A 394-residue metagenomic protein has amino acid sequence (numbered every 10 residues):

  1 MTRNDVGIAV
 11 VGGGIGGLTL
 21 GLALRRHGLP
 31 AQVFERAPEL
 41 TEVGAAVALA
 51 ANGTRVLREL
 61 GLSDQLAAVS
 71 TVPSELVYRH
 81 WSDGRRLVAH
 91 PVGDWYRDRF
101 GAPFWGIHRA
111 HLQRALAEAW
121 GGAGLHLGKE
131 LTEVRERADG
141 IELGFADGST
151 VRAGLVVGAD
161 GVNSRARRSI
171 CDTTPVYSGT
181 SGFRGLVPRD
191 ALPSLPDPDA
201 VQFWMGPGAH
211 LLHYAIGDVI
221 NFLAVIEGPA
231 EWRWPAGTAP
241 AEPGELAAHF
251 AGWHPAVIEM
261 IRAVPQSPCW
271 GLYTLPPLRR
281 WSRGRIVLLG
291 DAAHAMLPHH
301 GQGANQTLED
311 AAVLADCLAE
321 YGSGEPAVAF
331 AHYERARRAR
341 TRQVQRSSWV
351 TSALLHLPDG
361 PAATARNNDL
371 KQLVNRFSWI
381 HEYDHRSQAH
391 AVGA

Functional and structural regions predicted by a protein language model:
M1-V6, A68, E259, H300-G301 (+1 more regions): C-terminal helical "tail/cap" subdomain of flavin- and related membrane-associated enzymes
T2-I8, N52-P188, A230-A247, I380 (+1 more regions): Conserved N-terminal helical subregion
A9-P38, V157-G158, F183, H213 (+2 more regions): Conserved mid-domain beta->alpha element of the FAD-binding
L24, G28-L29, W120-G124, D218: Short glycine/proline-enriched coil/turn segments at helix->beta-strand junctions
P38-R58: Conserved N-terminal glycine-rich FAD pyrophosphate-binding loop of Rossmann-like flavoproteins
L40, F100-W105, G301-A304: Glycine-rich "substrate-gating" loop/helix at the edge of Rossmann-like oxidoreductase active sites
Y177-G179, D197-A200, P243, P255-W270: A short coil-to-beta-strand element that immediately follows conserved catalytic motifs
D199-W232, A247-F250, L272: Active-site substrate-recognition segment that forms the wall of the catalytic cavity or substrate channel
